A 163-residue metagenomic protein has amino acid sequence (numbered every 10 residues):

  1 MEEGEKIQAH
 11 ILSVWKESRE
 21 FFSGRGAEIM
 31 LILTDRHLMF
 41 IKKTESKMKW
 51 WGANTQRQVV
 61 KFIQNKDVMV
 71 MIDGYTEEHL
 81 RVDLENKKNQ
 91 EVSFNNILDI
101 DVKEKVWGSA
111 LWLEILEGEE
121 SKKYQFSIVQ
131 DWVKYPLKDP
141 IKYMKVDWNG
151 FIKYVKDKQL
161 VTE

Functional and structural regions predicted by a protein language model:
M1-G26: The phosphoinositide-binding surface of pleckstrin homology
G26-E28, I41-E163: Acidic, Ser/Thr- and proline-rich intrinsically disordered linker/docking segments of eukaryotic scaffolds
I29-L33: Broad, structure-driven detector of short, well-ordered beta-strand segments within folded domains
R36-H37: Structural motif
